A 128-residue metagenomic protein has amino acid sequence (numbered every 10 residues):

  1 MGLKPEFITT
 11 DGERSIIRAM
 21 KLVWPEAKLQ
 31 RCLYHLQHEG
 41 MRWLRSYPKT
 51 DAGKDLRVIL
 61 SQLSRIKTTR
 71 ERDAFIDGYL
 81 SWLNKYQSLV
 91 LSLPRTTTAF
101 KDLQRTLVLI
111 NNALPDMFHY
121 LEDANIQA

Functional and structural regions predicted by a protein language model:
M1-F7: Short, basic/hydrophobic alpha-helical segments
I8-R14, A19-S61: Conserved beta-strand -> loop -> alpha-helix junction used to position metal-binding or nucleic-acid-contacting
T10-I17, W24, V58-A128: Acidic/histidine-rich catalytic cores and adjacent linkers of DNA breakage/strand-transfer/modification proteins
